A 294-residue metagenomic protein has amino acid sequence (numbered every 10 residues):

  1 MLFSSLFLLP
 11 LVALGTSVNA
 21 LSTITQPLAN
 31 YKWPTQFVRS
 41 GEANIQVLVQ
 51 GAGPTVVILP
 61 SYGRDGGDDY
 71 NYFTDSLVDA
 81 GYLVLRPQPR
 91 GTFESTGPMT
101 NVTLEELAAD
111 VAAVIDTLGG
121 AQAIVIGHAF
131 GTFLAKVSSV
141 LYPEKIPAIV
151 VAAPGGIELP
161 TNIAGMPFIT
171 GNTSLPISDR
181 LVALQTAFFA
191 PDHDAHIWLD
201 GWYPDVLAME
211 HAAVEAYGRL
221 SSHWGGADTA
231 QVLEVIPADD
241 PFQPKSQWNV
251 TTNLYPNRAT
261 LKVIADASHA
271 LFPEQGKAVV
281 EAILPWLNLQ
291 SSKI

Functional and structural regions predicted by a protein language model:
L2-V56, D79-Y82, N288-I294: Alpha/beta-hydrolase fold catalytic core
A43-E94: Conserved HGGG/HGGXW glycine-rich cap/lid loop of the alpha/beta-hydrolase fold
Y62, A238-P241, D266-S268: Acidic beta-to-alpha connecting loop that harbors the catalytic carboxylate
D79, R86-I126: Active-site loop/oxyanion-hole signature of alpha/beta-hydrolase fold enzymes
F133-V140, I146-L175: Flexible "cap/lid" loop of the alpha/beta hydrolase fold
P160-M166, T173-D228: Conserved alpha/beta-hydrolase catalytic His-Asp/Glu region
H211-L254, T260: Conserved serine/cysteine hydrolase catalytic core
R258-I294: Catalytic active-site module of serine/aspartate enzymes centered on a nucleophile-bearing elbow/loop
